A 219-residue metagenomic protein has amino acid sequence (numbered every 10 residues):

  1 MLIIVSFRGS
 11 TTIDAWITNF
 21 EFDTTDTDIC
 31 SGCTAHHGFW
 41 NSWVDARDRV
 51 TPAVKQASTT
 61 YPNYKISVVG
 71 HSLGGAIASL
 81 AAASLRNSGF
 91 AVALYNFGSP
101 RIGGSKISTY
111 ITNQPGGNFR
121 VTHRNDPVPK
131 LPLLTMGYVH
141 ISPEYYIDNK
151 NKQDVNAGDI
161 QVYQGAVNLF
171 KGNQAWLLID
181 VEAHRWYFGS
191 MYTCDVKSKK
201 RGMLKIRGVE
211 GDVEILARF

Functional and structural regions predicted by a protein language model:
M1-L2, T12, D28, S42-S67 (+1 more regions): Serine hydrolase/lipase
M1-S31: Short, surface-exposed "cap/lid" segments of acyl-processing enzymes
T34: Gly-rich Lys/Arg/Thr-decorated short loops/hinges at beta-loop-alpha junctions or inter-strand turns that position
H37: Substrate-binding/charge-relay-adjacent region of secreted/lumenal peptidase catalytic domains
G70-G74, A78: Gly/Ala-rich beta-loop-alpha elbow adjacent to hydrolase catalytic centers
